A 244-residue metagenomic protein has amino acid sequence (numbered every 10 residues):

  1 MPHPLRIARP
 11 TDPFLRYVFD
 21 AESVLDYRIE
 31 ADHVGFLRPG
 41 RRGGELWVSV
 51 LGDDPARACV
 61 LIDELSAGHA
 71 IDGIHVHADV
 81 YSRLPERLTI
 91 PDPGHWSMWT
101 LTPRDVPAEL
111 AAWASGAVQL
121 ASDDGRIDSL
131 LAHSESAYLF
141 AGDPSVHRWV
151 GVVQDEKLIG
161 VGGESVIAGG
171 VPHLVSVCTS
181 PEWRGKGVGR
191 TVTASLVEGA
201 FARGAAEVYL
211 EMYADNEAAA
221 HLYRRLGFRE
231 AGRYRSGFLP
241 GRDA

Functional and structural regions predicted by a protein language model:
M1-R16, S97, L101-Y138: Short amphipathic alpha-helix that is part of the acyltransferase structural core
M1-R83, F140: N-terminal charged segments
R42-V48, V166-V175, R184: A conserved beta-turn-beta hairpin within the catalytic core of GNAT-like acetyltransferases that forms part
P55-L65, T179, G185-A202, A220-R225: Conserved acetyl-CoA-binding loop-helix of GNAT-fold acetyltransferases
D79-D92, R190, A214-G232, P240: Conserved active-site alpha-helix within GNAT-family acetyltransferase domains
D92-R104, E211, R229-D243: Conserved catalytic-core motifs of GNAT/GCN5-like acyltransferases
Y138-R148, V153-C178: A conserved beta-strand-loop-helix scaffold within acyl/acetyltransferase catalytic domains
L174, V208-M212: Conserved hydrophobic beta-strand within the GNAT/NAT acetyltransferase core sheet that lines the active-site cleft
